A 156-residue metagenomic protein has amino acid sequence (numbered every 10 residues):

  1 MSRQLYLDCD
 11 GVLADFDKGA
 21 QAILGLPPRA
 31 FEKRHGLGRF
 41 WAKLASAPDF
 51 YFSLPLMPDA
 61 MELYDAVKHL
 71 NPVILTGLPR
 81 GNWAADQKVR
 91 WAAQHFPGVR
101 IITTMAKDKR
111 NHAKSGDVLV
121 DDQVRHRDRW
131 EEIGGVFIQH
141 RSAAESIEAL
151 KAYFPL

Functional and structural regions predicted by a protein language model:
M1-A45, E132: Active-site neighborhood of HAD-like aspartate-dependent phosphohydrolases
Q4, T103-W130: Conserved Lys-Pro-Asp/Glu-containing loop-to-beta segment of HAD-superfamily phosphomonoesterases, centered on
E32, S46-I74, G81-D86: Short, acidic loop-to-helix structural element flanking the phosphoryl-transfer center in phosphate-processing enzymes
K68, P97, S115, E132-G134: Short, structured coil segments at secondary-structure junctions
V73-W83, V89, H95-H112: A short, structured active-site edge motif that brings together acidic residues
V118-K151: Acidic, Mg2+-coordinating phosphoryl-transfer loop and its flanking beta/alpha structural elements, shared across
